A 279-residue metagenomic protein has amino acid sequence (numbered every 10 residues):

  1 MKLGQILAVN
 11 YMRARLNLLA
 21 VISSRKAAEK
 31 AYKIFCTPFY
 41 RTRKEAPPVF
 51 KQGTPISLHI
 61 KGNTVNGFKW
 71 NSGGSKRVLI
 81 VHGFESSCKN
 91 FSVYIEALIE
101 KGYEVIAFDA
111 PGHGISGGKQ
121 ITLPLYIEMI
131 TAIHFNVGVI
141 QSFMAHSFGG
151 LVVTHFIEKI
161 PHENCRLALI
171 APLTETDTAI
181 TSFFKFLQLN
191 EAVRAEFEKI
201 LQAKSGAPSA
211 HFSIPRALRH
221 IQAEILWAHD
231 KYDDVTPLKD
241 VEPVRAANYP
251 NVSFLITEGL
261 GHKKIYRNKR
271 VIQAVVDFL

Functional and structural regions predicted by a protein language model:
K2-S57: An N-terminal hydrophobic leader/cap segment in hydrolases
C88, I95-G117: Conserved alpha/beta-hydrolase
Y94, A223, P237-R245: Short alpha-helix in the alpha/beta-hydrolase fold that links the catalytic acid
Q120-Q141: Alpha/beta-hydrolase active-site loop
M144-A145, G149-V153: Gly/Ala-rich beta-loop-alpha elbow adjacent to hydrolase catalytic centers
K159-A207: Hydrolase active-site cap/lid region
I221, W227-H229, D233: Short beta-strand/loop motif that positions the catalytic acidic residue of the alpha/beta-hydrolase fold
L260-R270: Catalytic histidine-centered segment of alpha/beta-hydrolase-like enzymes
